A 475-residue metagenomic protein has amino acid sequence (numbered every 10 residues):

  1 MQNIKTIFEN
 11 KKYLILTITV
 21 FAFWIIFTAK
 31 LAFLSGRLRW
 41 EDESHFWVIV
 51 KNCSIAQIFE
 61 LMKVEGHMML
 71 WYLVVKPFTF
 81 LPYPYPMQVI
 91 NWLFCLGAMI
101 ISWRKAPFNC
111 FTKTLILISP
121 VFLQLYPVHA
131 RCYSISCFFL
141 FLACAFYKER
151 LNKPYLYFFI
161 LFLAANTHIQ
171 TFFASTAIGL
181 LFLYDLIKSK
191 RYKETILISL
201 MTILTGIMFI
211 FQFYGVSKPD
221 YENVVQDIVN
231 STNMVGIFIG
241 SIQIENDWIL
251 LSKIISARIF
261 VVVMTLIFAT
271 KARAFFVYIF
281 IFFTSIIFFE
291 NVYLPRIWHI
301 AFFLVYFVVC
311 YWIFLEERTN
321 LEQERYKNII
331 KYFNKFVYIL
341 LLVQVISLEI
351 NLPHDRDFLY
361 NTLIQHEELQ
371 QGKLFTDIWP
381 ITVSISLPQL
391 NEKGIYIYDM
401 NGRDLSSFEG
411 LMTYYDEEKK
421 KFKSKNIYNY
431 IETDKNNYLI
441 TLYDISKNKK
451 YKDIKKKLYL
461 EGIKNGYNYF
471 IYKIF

Functional and structural regions predicted by a protein language model:
M1-T6, A174-I203: Perimembrane helix-loop-helix junctions
F46-K51, I55-L93: Short hydrophobic/aromatic helix or loop-helix immediately within or flanking a transmembrane segment in polytopic
I58, F122-Q124, F141-L142, P154-Q170 (+3 more regions): Membrane-interface alpha helices of multi-pass inner-membrane proteins
V89-F111, V263-L266: Transmembrane-helix motifs of polytopic, lipid-linked glycan transferases
V128-S134: Short acidic/glycine- and proline-prone juxtamembrane loop motifs at membrane-interface regions of multi-pass membrane
I198-I203, F260, T319-I346: Signature aromatic-anchored transmembrane alpha helix within multi-pass, membrane-resident enzymes that catalyze glycan
L352-N361, E367-K419, Y428-S446: Short periplasmic/luminal acceptor-recognition loop of GT-C membrane glycosyltransferases, typified by
K425-F475: Aromatic/acidic, Gly/Pro-rich catalytic loop(s) in extracytoplasmic/lumenal soluble domains of multi-pass membrane
